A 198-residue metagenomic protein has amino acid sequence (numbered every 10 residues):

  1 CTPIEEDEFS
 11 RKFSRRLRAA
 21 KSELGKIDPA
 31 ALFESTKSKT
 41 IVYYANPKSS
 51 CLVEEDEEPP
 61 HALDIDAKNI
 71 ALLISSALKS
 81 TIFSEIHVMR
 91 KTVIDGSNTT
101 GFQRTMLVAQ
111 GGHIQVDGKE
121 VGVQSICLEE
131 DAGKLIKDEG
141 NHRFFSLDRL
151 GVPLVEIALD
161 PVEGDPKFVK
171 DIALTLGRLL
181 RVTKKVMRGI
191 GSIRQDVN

Functional and structural regions predicted by a protein language model:
C1-N198: Basic, nucleic-acid-interacting segments
